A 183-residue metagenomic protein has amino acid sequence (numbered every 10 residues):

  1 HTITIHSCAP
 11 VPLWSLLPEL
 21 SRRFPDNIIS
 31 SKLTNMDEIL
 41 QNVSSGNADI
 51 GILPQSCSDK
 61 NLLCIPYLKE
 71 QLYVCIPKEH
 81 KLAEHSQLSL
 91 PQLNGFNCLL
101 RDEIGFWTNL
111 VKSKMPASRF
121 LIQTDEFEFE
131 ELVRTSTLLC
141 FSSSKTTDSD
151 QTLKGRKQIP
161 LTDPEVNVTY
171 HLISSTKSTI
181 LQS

Functional and structural regions predicted by a protein language model:
H1-S30, T34-L40, L181: N-terminal winged-helix
P12-L16, N94-S118: Secondary-structure junction motif
S15-E19, R23, M36-L72, I76 (+1 more regions): Short beta-strand-centered segments that line the small-molecule binding cleft or hinge of alpha/beta clamshell
N27-N35, P54, L100-R101, A117-E128: Short beta-strand-to-loop elements that line the ligand-binding cleft of bilobed periplasmic-binding protein-like
K32, D37-A48, E126-T137, K145: Short helices/loops that flank or line small-molecule/ion binding pockets
D59-P66, E70, E128-K177: Beta-alpha-beta core module
C64-C98: Flexible hinge/capping segments at coil-to-helix
C75-K81, T169-I180: A bilobed periplasmic-binding-protein/Venus flytrap-type ligand-binding module shared by bacterial periplasmic
